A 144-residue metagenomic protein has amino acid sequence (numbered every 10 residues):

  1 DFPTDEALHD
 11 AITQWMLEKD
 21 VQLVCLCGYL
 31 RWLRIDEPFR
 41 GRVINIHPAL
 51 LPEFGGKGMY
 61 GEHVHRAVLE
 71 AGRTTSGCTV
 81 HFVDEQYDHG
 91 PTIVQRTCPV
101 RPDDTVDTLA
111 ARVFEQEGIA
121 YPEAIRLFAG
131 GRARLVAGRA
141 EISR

Functional and structural regions predicted by a protein language model:
D1-R144: One-carbon transfer enzymes
